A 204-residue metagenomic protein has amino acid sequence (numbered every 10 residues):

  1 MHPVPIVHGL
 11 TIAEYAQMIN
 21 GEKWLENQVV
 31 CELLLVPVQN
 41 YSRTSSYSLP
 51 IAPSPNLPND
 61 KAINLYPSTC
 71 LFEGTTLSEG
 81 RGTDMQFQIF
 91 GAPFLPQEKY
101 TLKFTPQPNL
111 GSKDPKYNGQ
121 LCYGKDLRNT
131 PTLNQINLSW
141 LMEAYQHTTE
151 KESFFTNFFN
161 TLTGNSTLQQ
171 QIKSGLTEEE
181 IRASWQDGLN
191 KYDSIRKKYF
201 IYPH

Functional and structural regions predicted by a protein language model:
M1-T69: Conserved anion/nucleotide-ligand pocket segment
V7-L10, E14, D84, I136 (+1 more regions): Conserved active-site and cofactor/substrate-binding residues in soluble primary-metabolism enzymes
G21, C70-L77, P106-D114: Glycine-rich, charged/polar anion/phosphate-binding loops that engage phosphate groups from diverse ligands
Q28-V30, G80-D84, Q120: Short gly/pro-enriched beta-turn/loop segments at secondary-structure junctions
L49-Y100: Active-site-lining helix/loop region of Rossmann-like oxidoreductase modules
Q86-Q186, H204: Conserved functional hotspot residues or short segments at active or partner-binding sites across diverse domains
N190-F200, H204: Flexible, low-complexity junctional segments that flank or bridge functional domains
